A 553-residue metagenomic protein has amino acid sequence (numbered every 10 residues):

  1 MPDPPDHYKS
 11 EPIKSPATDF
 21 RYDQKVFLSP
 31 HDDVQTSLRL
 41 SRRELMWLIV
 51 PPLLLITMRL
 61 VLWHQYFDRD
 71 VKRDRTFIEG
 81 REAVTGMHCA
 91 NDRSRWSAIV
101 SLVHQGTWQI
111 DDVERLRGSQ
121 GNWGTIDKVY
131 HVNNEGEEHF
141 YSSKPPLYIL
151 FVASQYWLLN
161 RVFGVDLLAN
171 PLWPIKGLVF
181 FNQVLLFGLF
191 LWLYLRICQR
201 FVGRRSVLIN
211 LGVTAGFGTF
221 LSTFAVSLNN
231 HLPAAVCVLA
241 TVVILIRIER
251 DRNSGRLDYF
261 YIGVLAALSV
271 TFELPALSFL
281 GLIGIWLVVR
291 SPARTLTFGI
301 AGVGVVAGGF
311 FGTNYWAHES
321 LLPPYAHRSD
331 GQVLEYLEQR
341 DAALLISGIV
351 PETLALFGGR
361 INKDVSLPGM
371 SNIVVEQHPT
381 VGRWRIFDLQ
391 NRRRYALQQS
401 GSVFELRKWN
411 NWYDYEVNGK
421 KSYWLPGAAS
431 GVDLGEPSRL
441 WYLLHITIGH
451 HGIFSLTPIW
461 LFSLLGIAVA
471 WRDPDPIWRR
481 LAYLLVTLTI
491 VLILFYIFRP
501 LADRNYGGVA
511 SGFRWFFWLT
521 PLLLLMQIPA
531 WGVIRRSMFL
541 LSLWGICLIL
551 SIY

Functional and structural regions predicted by a protein language model:
M1-I78, M87, Q199, R294-G302: Start-transfer (signal-anchor) and selected internal transmembrane alpha helices of multi-pass inner/ER membrane
I99, G212, G216, L257-E273 (+3 more regions): Membrane-interface alpha helices of multi-pass inner-membrane proteins
V162-W173, L191-F217, A235-V236, R256-Y261: Transmembrane-helix signature of polytopic, membrane-embedded enzymes that assemble or transfer cell-envelope glycans
L178-V202, A240-T241: Transmembrane-helix motifs of polytopic, lipid-linked glycan transferases
T241-Y259: Membrane-interface transmembrane helices that cradle and orient dolichyl/undecaprenyl
I246-R250, S278-G312, D330-V333, G466-I477 (+1 more regions): Perimembrane helix-loop-helix junctions
G284-I285, H445, S455-R479, L523-W531 (+1 more regions): Hydrophobic, aromatic-rich transmembrane alpha-helices and their immediate juxtamembrane boundary segments
R294-G466, V486-R499, L550-Y553: Membrane-lumen/periplasm interface segments of specific transmembrane helices in polyprenyl phosphate-linked
